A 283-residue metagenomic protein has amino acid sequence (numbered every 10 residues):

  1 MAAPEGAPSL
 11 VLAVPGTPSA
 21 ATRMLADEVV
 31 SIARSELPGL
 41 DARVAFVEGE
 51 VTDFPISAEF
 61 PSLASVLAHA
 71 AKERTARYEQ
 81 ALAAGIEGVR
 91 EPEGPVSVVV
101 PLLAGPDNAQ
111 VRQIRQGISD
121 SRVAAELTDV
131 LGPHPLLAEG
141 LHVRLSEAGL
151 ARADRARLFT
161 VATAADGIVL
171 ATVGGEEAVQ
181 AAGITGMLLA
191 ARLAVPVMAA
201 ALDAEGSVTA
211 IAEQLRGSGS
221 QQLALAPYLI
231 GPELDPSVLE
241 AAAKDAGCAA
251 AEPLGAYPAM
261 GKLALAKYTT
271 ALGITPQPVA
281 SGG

Functional and structural regions predicted by a protein language model:
M1-G283: Active-site-proximal alpha-helix that buttresses catalytic centers in soluble enzyme cores
